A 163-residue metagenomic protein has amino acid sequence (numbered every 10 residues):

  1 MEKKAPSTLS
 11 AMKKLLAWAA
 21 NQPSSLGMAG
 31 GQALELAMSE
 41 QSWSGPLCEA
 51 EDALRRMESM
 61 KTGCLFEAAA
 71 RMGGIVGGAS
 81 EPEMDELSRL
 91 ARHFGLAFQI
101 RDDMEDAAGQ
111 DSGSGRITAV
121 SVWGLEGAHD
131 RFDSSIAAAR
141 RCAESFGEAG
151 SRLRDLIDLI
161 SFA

Functional and structural regions predicted by a protein language model:
M1-A163: All-alpha prenyltransferase/terpene-synthase fold signal
